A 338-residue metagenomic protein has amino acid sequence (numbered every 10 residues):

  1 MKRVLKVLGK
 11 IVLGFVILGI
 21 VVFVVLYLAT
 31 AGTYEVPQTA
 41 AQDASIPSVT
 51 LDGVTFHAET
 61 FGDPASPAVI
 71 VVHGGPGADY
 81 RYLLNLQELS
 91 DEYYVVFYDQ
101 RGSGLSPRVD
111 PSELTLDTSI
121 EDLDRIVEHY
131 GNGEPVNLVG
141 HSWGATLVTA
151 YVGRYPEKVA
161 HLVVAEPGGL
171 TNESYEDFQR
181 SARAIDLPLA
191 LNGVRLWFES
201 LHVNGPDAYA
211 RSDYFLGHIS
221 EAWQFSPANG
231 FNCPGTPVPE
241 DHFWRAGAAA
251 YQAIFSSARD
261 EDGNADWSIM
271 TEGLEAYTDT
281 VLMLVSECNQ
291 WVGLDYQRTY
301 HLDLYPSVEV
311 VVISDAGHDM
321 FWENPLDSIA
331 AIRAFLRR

Functional and structural regions predicted by a protein language model:
K2-P67, E92, R337-R338: Alpha/beta-hydrolase fold catalytic core
V54-L105: Conserved HGGG/HGGXW glycine-rich cap/lid loop of the alpha/beta-hydrolase fold
T118-P135: Conserved acidic catalytic loop of the alpha/beta-hydrolase fold
E134-F178: Conserved hydrolase catalytic core segment
V164-G205: Flexible "cap/lid" loop of the alpha/beta hydrolase fold
R195-L282: Alpha/beta-hydrolase
L274, M283-E309: Conserved loop-alpha-helix segment in the C-terminal half of the alpha/beta-hydrolase fold that carries the catalytic
A316-P325: Catalytic histidine-centered segment of alpha/beta-hydrolase-like enzymes
